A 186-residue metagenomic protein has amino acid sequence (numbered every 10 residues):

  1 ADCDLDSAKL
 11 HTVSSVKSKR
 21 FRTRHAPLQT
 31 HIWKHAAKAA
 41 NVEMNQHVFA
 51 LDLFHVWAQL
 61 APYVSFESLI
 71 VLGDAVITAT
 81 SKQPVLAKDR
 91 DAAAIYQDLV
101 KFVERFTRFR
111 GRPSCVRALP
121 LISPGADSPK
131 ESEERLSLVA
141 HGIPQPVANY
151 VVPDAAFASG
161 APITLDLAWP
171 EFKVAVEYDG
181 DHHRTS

Functional and structural regions predicted by a protein language model:
A1-R110: Short gly/ser-rich loop at a beta-strand->alpha-helix junction or flexible surface loop bordering the NTP-binding
V85, D89-S186: Surface segments flanking catalytic/ligand-binding clefts of nucleic-acid enzymes
